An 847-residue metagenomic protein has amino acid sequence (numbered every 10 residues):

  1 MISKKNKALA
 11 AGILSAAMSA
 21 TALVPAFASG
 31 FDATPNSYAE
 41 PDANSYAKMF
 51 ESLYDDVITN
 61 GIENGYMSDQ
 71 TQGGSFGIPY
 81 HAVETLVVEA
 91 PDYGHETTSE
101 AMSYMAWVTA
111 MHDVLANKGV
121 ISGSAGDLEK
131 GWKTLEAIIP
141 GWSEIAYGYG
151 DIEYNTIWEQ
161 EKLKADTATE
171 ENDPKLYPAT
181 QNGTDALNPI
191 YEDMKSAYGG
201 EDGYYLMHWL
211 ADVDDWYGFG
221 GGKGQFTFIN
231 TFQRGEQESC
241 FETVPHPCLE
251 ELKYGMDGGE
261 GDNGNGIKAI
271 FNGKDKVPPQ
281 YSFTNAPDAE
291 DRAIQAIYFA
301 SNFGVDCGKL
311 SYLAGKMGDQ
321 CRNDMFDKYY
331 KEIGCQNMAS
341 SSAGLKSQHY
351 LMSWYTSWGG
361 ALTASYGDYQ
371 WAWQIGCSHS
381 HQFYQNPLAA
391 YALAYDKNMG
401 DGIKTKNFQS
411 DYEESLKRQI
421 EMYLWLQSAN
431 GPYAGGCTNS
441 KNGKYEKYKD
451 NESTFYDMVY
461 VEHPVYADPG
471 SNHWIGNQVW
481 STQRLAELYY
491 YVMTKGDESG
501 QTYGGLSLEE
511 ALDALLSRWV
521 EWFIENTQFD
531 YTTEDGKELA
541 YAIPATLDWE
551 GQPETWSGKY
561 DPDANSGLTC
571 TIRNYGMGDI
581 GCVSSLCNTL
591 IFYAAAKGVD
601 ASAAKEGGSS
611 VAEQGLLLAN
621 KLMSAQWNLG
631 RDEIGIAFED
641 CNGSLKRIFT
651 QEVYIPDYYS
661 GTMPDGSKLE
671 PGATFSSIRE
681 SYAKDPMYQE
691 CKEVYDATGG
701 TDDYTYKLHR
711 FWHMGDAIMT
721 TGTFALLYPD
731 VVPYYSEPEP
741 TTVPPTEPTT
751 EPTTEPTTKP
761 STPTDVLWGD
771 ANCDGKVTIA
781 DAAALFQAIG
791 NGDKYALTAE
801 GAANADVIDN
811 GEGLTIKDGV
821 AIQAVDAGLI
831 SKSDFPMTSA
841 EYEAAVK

Functional and structural regions predicted by a protein language model:
M1-A10: Bacterial Sec-dependent N-terminal signal peptides
L9, V24-F27, E739-K847: Cellulosome-associated attachment modules in secreted, modular CAZymes
L14-A22: Hydrophobic core
A28-K133, G304, G308-G315, A361 (+8 more regions): N-terminal module-boundary/linker segments of secreted carbohydrate-active enzymes
S37, D92-H95, P279-T284, D468-S471 (+2 more regions): Second-shell loop/turn segments in exported
T59-T71, A137-D275, T284-D288, Y312-Y695 (+1 more regions): Extended ligand-binding clefts on enzyme/binding-domain cores
W107-N117, Q295-F303, Y391-Y395, Q483-T494 (+4 more regions): Short glycine/serine- and small hydrophobic-enriched flexible loop segments
Y688, E693-S736: Long C-terminal extensions of eukaryotic subunits of large macromolecular complexes
